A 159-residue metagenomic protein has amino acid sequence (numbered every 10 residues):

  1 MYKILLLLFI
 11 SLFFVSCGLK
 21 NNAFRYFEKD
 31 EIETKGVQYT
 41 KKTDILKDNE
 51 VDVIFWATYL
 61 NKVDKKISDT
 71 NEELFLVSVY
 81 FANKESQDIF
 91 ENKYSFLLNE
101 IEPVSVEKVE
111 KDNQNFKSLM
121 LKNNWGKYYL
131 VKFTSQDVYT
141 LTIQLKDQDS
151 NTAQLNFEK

Functional and structural regions predicted by a protein language model:
Y2-L8: Sec-dependent signal peptide recognition, specifically the positively charged N-region followed immediately by
F13-S16: C-terminal motif of bacterial Sec signal peptides marking the signal peptidase cleavage site
G18-N21: Bacterial signal peptide processing site
A23-E31: Short, low-complexity, disordered segments immediately C-terminal to signal peptides in bacterial exported proteins
V37-D69: Post-signal-peptide N-terminal segment of Sec-exported extracytoplasmic proteins
K65-K111: Mid-length scaffold segments of soluble, non-membrane domains
I101-D149: Short, solvent-exposed, Trp/other aromatic-anchored flexible loops in extracytoplasmic proteins
N151-K159: Edge beta-strands of extracellular beta-sandwich domains
